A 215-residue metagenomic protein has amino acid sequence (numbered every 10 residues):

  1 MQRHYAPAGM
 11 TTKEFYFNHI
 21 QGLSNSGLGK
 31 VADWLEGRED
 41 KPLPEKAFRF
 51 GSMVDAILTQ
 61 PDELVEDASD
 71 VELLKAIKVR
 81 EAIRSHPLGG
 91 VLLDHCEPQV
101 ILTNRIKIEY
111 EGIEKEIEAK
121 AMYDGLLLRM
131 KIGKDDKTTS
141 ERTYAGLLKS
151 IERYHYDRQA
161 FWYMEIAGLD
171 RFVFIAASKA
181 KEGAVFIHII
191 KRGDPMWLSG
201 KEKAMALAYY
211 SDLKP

Functional and structural regions predicted by a protein language model:
M1-M122: Metal-dependent nuclease catalytic cores that hydrolyze phosphodiester bonds in DNA/RNA, characterized by
P42-L43, A68, Y144-Y154, R192-G193: Short histidine-centered catalytic/ligand-binding loop motif
R49, K120, H155-W162: Short, well-structured alpha-helical interface segments that form or flank functional binding sites
G89-L92, L127-K131, E165-F172: Secondary-structure boundary elements
V100-L102, D136-T138, A176: Short, structured patches in soluble enzyme cores that scaffold and shape functional sites
E116-K120, K131, G183-V185: Short, mixed charged/polar active-site loops that provide acid/base catalysis or chelate metal/phosphate cofactors
Y123-G146, Y163: Conserved catalytic cores of phosphodiester-cleaving nucleases, focusing on short active-site segments
S150-E152, W162-P215: Metal-dependent nuclease catalytic regions and adjoining charged, substrate-binding loops involved in nucleic-acid end
